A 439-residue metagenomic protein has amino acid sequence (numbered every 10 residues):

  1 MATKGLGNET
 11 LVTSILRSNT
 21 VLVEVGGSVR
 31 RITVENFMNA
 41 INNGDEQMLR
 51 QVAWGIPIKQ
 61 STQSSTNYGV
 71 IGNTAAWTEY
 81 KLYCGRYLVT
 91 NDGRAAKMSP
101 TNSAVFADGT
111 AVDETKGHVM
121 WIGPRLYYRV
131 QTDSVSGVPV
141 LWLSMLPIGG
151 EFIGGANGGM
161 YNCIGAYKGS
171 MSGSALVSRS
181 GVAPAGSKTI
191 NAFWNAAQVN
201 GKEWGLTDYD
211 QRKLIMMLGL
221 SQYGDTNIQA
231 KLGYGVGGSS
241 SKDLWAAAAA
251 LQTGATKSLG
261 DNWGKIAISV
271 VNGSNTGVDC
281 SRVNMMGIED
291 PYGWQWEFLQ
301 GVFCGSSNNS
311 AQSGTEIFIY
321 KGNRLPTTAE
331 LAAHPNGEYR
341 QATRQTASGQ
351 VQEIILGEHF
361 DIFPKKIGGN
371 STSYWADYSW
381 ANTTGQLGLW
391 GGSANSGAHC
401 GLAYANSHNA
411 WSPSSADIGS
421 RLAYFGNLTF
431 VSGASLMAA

Functional and structural regions predicted by a protein language model:
M1-S18, L436-A439: Short, intrinsically disordered N-terminal pre-domain segments
S18-V25, G287-E289: Short hydrophobic/aromatic-rich beta-strand motifs
L22-V29, P57-T62, Y167-S170: Short, flexible beta-strand-to-coil junctions
V23-N43: Short, surface-exposed terminal/edge motifs of secreted or surface/virion proteins that either
D45-I122, Y128-V130, A439: GGW-centered surface loops in extracellular recognition modules
W54, Q211-K213, Y234-S258, N262 (+2 more regions): C-terminal, surface-exposed recognition/capping segments
T110-G117, W142-P291, Q295: Short aromatic-cysteine micro-motif
G305-G322: A short, polar/charged loop-to-alpha-helix boundary motif
